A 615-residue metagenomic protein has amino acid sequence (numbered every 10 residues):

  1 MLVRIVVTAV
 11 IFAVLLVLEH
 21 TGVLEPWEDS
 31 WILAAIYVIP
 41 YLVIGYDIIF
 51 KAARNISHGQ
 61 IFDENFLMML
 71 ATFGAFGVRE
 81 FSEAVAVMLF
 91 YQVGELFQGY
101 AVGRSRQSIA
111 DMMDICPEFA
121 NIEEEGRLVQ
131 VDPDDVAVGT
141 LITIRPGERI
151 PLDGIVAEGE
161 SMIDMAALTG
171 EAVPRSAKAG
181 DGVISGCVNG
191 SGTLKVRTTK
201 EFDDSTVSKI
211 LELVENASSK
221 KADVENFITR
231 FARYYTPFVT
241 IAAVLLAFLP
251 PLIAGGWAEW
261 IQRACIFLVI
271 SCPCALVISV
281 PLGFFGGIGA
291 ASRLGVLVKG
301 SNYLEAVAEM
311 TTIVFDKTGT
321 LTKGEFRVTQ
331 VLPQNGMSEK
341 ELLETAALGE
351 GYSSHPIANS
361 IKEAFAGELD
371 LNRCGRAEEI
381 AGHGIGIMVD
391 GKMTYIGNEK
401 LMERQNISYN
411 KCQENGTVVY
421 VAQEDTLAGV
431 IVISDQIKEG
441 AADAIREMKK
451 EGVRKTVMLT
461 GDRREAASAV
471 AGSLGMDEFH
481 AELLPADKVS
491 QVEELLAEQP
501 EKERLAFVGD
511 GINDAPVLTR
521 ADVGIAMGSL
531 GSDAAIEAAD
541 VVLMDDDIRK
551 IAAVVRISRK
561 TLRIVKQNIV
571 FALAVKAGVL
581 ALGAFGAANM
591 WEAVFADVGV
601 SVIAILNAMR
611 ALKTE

Functional and structural regions predicted by a protein language model:
M1-A9, L18, Y235: N-terminal membrane topogenic signal
T8-A13, N226-W257, R263-F284, K566-F595: Bilayer-spanning, highly hydrophobic alpha-helical transmembrane segments
L16, L33-E123, D135-I142, R149 (+5 more regions): Actuator/coupling domain of P-type ATPases
V17-D29, I49-N55, G74-V78, A290 (+9 more regions): Membrane-embedded alpha-helical bundles of multi-pass transporters
A52, E80, A101, A120 (+26 more regions): Residue-level signature of catalytic and energy-coupling elements of molecular machines, predominantly ATP/GTP-dependent
A53-D63, F97-D111, L282-S301, M609-E615: Juxtamembrane helix-loop transition segments at the membrane interface in multi-pass membrane proteins
D63-M68, I109-E124, S292-K317: Membrane-cytosol interface motif
M112, S301-V523, R556-R559: Cytosolic catalytic headpiece
